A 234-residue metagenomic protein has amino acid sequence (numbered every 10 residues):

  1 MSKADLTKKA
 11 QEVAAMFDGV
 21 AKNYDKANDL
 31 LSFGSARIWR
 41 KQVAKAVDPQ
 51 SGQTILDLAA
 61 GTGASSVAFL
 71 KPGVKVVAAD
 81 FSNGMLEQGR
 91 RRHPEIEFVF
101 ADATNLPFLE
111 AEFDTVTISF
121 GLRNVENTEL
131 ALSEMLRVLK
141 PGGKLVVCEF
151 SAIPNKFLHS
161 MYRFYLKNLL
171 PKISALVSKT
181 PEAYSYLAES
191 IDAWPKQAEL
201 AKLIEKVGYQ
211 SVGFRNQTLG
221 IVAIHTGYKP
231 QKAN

Functional and structural regions predicted by a protein language model:
M1-N23, V177: N-terminal, positively charged/glycine-rich alpha-helical extensions of SAM-dependent methyltransferases
Q11, C148-L203, V207, G213: C-terminal alpha-helical "lid/dimerization" subdomain adjacent to the S-adenosyl-L-methionine
F33-Q53: Conserved alpha-helix/loop element of class I SAM-dependent methyltransferases that forms part of the SAM/SAH-binding
T54-N105: Class I SAM-dependent methyltransferase SAM/SAH-binding core
T104-V116: A short acidic, Gly/Pro-enriched loop at the edge of an enzyme's catalytic core that lines a small-molecule cofactor
D114-T128, S151: A short SAM/SAH-binding and catalytic strip from SAM-dependent methyltransferases
E129-P141: A short glycine-rich, Lys/Arg-flanked "PGG" loop and its adjoining helix->strand segment in the class I
A201, V207-N234: Core SAM-dependent methyltransferase catalytic element
